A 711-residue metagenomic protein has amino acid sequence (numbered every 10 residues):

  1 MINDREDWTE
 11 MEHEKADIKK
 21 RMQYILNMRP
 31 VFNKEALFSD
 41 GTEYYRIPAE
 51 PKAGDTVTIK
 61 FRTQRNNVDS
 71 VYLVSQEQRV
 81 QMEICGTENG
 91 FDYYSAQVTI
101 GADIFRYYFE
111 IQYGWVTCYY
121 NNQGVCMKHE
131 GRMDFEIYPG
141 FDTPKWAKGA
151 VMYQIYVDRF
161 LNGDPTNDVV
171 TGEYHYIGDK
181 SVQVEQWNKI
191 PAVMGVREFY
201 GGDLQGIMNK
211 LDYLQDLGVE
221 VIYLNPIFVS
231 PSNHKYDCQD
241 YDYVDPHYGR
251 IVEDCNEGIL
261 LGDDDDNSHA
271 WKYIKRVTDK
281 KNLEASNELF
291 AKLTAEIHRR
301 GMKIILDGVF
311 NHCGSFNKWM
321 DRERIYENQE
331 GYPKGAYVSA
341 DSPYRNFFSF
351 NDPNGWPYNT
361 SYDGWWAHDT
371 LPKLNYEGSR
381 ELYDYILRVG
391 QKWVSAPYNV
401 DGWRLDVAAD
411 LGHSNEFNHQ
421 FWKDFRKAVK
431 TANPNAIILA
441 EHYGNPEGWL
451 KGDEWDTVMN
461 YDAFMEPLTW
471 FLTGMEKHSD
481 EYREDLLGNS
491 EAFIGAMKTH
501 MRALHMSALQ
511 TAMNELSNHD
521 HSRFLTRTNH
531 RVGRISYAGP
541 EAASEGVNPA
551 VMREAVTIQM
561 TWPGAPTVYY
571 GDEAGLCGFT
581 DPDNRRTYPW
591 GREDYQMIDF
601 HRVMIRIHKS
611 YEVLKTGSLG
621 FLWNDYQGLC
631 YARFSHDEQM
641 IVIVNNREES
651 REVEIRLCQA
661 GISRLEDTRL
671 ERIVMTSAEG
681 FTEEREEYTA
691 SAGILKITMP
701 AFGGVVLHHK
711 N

Functional and structural regions predicted by a protein language model:
M1-Y156, N162, D168-V170, G202-E220 (+3 more regions): Carbohydrate-interacting/catalytic domains
F61, I155, L214, L224 (+9 more regions): Conserved, mostly hydrophobic/aromatic
T63-R65, V98-I100, Y113, Y156-L161 (+11 more regions): Short, flexible loop/turn elements at secondary-structure junctions
V151-Y153, I222-L224, I304-L306, W403 (+4 more regions): Hydrophobic faces of well-ordered beta-strands that scaffold small-molecule active sites in alpha/beta enzyme cores
V157-E220, I227-P397, F425, T431 (+2 more regions): Substrate-binding/active-site clefts of carbohydrate-active enzymes
V157-R159, I222-H234, G308-N317, D406-L411 (+4 more regions): Short, solvent-exposed turn/loop segments enriched in Gly/Ser/Thr/Pro and often Arg
F316-D321, Q391, P397, W422 (+7 more regions): Conserved alpha/beta catalytic core and glycan-binding cleft of carbohydrate-active enzymes
P372-R380, V407-R426: Active-site cleft segment of glycoside hydrolase catalytic domains centered on the general acid/base Glu
